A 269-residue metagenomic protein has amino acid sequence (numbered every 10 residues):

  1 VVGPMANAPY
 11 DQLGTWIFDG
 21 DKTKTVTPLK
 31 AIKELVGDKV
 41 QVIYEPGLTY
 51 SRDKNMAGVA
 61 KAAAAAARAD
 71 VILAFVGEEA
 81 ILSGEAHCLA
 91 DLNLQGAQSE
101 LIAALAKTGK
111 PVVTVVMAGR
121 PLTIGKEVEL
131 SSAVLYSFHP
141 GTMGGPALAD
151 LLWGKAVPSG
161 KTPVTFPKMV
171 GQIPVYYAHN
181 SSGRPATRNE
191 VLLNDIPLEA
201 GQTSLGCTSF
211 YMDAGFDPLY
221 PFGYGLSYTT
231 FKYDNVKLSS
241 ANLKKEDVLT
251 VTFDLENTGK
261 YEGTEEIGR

Functional and structural regions predicted by a protein language model:
V2-G14, D21-L29, K33-D38, I43 (+1 more regions): Secreted, periplasmic, or luminal enzymes acting at the cell surface/secretory milieu
Y10-L13, E78-G96: Glycine/threonine-rich flexible loop motifs
K30-A62: Conserved SGNH/GDSL esterase-like catalytic core that processes O-acyl groups on lipids and polysaccharides
V42, K110-V113: Hydrophobic anchor at the start of a short beta-strand that flanks the dinucleotide cofactor-binding loop
A69: An anion/phosphate-binding loop that grips the pyrophosphate of nucleotide cofactors and donors
A97-I102, V112-T114, V134, L148: Extended, hydrophobic alpha-helical segments in both membrane/secreted and soluble proteins
I267-R269: Beta-strand signatures of extracellular beta-sandwich domains
